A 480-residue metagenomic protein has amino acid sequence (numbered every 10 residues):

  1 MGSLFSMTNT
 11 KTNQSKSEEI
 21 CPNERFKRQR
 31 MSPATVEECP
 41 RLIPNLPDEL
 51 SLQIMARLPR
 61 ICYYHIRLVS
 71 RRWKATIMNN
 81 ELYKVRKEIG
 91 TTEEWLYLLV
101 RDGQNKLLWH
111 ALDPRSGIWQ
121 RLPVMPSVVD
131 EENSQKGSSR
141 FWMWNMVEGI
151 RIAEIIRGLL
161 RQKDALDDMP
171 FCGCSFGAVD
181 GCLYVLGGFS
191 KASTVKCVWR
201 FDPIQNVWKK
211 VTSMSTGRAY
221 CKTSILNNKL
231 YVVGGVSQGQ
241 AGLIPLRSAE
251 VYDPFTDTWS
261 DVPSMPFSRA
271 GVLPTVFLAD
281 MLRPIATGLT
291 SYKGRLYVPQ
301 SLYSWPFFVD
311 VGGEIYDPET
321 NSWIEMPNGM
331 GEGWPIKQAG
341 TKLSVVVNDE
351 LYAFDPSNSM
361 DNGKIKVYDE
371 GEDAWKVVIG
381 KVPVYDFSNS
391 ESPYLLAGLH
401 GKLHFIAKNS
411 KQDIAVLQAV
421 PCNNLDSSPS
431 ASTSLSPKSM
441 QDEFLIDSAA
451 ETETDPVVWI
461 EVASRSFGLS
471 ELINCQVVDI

Functional and structural regions predicted by a protein language model:
M1-N45, Q53: CRL adaptor-proximal regions
S3, M360-I480: C-terminal closing repeat unit and adjoining cap/tail of repeat-based domains
L42, L46-R60, H65-I77: Short hydrophobic alpha-helical "box" of cullin-RING ligase substrate receptors that recruits the CRL scaffold
I43-N45, K84-Q104, K136-W142, D164-L186 (+8 more regions): Conserved short beta-strand element of beta-propeller blades
R101-R157, G188-I204: Beta-propeller domains
Q104-N105, K191-V195, Q240-P245, W305-D310 (+2 more regions): Short, solvent-exposed loop/turn segments at conserved positions within beta-propeller repeat blades
W109-G117, K196-Q205, I244-D257, D310-N321 (+2 more regions): Beta-propeller blade signature
Q120, K209-V211, S260-V262, I324-M326 (+1 more regions): A structural motif specific to WD40 beta-propellers
